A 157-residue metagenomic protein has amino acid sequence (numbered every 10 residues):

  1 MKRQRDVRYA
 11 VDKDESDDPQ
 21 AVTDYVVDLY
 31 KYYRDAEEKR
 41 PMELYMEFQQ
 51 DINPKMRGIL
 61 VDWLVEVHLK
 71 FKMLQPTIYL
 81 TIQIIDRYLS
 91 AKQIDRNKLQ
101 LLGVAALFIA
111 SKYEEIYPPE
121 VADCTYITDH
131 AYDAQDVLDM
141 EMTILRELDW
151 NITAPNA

Functional and structural regions predicted by a protein language model:
M1-L101, A110-A157: Acidic, Ser/Thr/Pro-rich regulatory low-complexity segments at or just upstream of the first helical elements of major
